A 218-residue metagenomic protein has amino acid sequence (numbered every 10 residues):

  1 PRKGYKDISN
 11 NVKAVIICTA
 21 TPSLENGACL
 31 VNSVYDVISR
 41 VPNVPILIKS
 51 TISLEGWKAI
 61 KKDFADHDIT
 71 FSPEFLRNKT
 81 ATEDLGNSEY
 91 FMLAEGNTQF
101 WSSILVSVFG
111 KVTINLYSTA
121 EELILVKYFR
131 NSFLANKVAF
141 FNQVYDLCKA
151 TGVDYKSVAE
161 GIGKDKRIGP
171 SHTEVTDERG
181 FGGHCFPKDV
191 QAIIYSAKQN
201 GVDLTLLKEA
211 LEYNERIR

Functional and structural regions predicted by a protein language model:
K3-G4, K58-T70, L76-P170, S196-D203 (+1 more regions): Internal alpha-helical scaffold of NAD(P)-dependent oxidoreductase catalytic cores
D7-A14, T21-T80: Rossmann-like NAD(P)(H) cofactor-binding subdomain of soluble oxidoreductases
I17-A20, A94: Helix-capping/helix-break motifs at membrane-protein junctions, especially on the cytosolic side just before or after
L134, G183-H184: Hydrophobic alpha-helical scaffolding
T176-G180, A210: Intramolecular chaperone/auto-protease modules of tailspike-like proteins
K208, N214-R218: NAD(P)-dependent dehydrogenase/reductase Rossmann-like domain
